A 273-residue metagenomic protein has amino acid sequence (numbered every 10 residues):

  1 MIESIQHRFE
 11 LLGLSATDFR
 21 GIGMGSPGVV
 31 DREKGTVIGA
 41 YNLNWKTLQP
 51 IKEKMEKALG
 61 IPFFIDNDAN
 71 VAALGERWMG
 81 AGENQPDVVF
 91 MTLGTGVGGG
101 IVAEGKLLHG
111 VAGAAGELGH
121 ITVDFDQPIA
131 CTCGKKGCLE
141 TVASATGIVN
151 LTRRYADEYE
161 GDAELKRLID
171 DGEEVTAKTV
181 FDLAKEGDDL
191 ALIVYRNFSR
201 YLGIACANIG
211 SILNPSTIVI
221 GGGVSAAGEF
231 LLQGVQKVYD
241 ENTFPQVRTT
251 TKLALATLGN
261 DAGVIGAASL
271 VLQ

Functional and structural regions predicted by a protein language model:
M1-G21, V30-T36, K52-P62, G75-Q85 (+2 more regions): ATP-binding/phosphotransfer module of carbohydrate and carboxylate kinases, centering on a glycine-rich
G35-T47: A charged helix-plus-loop insertion that forms the helical arch/lid used to bind and gate nucleic-acid substrates
F63-N67: General beta-strand structural signal in soluble alpha/beta enzymes
D68, G94, A267: Active-site glycine-centered loops adjacent to acidic/histidine catalytic or metal-binding residues that shape
V88-M91: Two-metal-ion RNase H-like nuclease active-site motif
G98-V102: Short beta-strand scaffold segments in enzyme catalytic cores
A114-L118: Structural signature of FAD isoalloxazine-binding scaffolds in flavoprotein oxidoreductases
